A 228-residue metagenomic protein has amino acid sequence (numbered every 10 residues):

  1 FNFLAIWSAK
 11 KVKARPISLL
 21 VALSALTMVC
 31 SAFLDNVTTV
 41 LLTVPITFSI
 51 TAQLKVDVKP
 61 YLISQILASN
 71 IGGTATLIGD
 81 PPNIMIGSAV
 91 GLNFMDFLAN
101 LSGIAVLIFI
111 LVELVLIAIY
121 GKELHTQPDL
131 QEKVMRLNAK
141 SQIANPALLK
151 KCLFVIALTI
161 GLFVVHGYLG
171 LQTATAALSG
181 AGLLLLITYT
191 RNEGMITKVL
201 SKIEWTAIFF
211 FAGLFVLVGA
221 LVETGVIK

Functional and structural regions predicted by a protein language model:
F1-D57, W205-K228: Membrane-embedded alpha-helical segments and adjacent helix-loop junctions characteristic of multi-pass solute
I6, Y120-I156, L186-K202, L214: Intrinsically disordered, low-complexity non-transmembrane regions of multi-pass membrane transporters
K10, V40, L92, I117-D129 (+3 more regions): Transmembrane helix-loop junctions in multipass membrane proteins, especially transporters and channels
A14, L23-N36, A68-T76, G103-V112 (+1 more regions): Helix-loop-helix module between adjacent transmembrane segments
I17-A25, T39, L62-I63, L98-S102 (+5 more regions): Hydrophobic alpha-helical transmembrane segments
L23, V155-K228: Transmembrane helical segments that form the transport core of multi-pass membrane transport proteins
Q53-K59, I63, A75-I78, M95-Q142: Juxtamembrane and boundary regions of transmembrane helices in multi-pass small-molecule transporters and channels
N83-D96: Transmembrane alpha-helical segments and their short flanking loops that form helix-hairpins/helix-helix interfaces
